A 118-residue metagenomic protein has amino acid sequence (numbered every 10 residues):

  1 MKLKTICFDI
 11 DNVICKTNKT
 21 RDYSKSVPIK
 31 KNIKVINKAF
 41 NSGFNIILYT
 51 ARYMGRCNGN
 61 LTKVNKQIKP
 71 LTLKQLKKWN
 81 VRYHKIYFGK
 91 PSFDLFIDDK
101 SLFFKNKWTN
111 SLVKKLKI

Functional and structural regions predicted by a protein language model:
M1-I118: HAD-like aspartate-dependent phosphatase fold
